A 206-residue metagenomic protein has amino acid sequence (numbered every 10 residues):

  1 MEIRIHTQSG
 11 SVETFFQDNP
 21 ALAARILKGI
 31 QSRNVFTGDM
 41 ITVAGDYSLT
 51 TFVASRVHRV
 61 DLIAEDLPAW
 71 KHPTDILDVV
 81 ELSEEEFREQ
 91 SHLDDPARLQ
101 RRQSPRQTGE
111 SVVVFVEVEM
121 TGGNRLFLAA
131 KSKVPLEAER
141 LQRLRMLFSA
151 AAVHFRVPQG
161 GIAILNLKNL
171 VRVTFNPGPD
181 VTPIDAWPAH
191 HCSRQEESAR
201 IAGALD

Functional and structural regions predicted by a protein language model:
M1-V12, R56-F127, N176-D206: Intrinsic disorder/low-complexity detector
E13-F52, V134-R140, S149, H154-I162 (+1 more regions): A cross-kingdom feature marking solvent-exposed beta-strand/loop segments within repeated, beta-rich binding/scaffold
K28, E85-R88, A97, Q142 (+1 more regions): Polar/charged alpha-helical tracts
Q31-V35, R101-F115, Q142-S149: Short, surface-exposed loop and linker segments with low hydrophobicity and enrichment for Pro/Ser/Thr
V43, R59-I63, F155, R172-F175: Short hydrophobic/aromatic-rich beta-strand segments that constitute the beta-sheet cores of beta-sandwich/beta-barrel
F52-S55, K168: Edge beta-strands of extracellular beta-sandwich domains
F115-I184: Conserved binding-pocket/active-site segment within a compact domain
